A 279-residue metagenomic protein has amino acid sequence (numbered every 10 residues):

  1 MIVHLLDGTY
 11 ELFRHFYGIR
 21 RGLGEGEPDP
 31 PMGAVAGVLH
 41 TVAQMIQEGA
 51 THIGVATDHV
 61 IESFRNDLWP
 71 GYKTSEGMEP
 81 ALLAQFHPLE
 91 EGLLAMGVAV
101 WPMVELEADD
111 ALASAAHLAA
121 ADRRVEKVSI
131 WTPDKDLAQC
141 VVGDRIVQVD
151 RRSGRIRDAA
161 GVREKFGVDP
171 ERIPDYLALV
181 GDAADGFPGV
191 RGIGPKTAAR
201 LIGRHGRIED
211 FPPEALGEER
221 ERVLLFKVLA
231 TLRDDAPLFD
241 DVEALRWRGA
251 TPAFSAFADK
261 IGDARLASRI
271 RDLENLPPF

Functional and structural regions predicted by a protein language model:
M1-G54, D58, S63-R65: Non-catalytic, usually N-terminal nucleic-acid engagement modules in DNA/RNA processing proteins
F16-G18, R65-P70, C140-R145: Short acidic, glycine/serine/threonine-rich loops at helix termini
G24-E25, S75-D240, A264: Extended two-metal-dependent nuclease catalytic cores across DNA- and RNA-processing enzymes
D58-G71, H87-G92: A short glycine/small-residue-enriched secondary-structure motif
E218, V228-F279: Low-complexity, acidic/Ser/Thr- and charged residue-rich accessory regions of DNA metabolism proteins
